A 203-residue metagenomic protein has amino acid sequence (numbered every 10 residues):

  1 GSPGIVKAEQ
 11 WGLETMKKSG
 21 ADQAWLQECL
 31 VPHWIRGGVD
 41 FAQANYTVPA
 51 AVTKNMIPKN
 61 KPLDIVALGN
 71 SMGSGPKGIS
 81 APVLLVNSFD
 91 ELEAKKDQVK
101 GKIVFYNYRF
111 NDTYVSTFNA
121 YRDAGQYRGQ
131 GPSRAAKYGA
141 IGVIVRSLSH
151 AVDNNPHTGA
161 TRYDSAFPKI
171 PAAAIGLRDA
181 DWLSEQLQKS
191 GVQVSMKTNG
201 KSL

Functional and structural regions predicted by a protein language model:
G1-I103, N107-V115: Noncatalytic luminal/extracellular "stalk/propeptide" segments of secretory-pathway proteins
G1-P3, N70, S74, A81-V86 (+3 more regions): Second-shell loop/turn segments in exported
T15-S19, M56-L63, K77-L85, T117-Y121 (+4 more regions): Short linear motifs at secondary-structure transitions and domain/linker junctions
Q23-W25, P62-G69, V86-F89, V152-H157 (+2 more regions): Short amphipathic alpha-helical surface micro-motifs
A51-N55, M72-P76, N111-V115, I141-G142 (+2 more regions): A generic short-segment signal for beta-strand/edge and adjacent turn/coil regions
V83-N154: A conserved hydrophobic secondary-structure block that centers on an alpha-helix together with its immediately flanking
V104, P132-M196, S202-L203: Loop-rich non-cytosolic ectodomains and luminal regions
